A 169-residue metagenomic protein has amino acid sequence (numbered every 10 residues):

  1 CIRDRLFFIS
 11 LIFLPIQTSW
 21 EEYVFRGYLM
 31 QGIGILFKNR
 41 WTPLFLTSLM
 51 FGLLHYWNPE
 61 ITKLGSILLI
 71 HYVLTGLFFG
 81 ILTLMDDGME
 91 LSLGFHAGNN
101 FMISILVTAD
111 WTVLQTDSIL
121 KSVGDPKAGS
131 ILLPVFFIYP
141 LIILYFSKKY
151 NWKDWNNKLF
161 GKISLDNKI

Functional and structural regions predicted by a protein language model:
C1-I2: Short, small-residue-biased leader/transition segments that mark boundaries at the very start of proteins
F7-N167: Transmembrane helix-loop-helix hairpins at the membrane interface of multi-pass integral membrane proteins
